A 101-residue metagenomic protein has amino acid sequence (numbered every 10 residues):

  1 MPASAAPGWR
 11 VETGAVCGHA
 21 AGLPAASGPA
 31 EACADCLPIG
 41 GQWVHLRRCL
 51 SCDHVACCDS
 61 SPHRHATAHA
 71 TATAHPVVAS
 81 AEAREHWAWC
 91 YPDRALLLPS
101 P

Functional and structural regions predicted by a protein language model:
M1-P7: Extended, low-complexity, charged intrinsically disordered regions
P2, C52-H54: Structured catalytic/translocation cores of nucleotide/phosphate-coupled proteins
G8-W9, T13-A21, S27-A34, I39 (+1 more regions): Cys/His-rich, Zn2+-coordinating zinc-finger modules
G41-S51: Canonical RING-type zinc finger of E3 ubiquitin-protein ligases
